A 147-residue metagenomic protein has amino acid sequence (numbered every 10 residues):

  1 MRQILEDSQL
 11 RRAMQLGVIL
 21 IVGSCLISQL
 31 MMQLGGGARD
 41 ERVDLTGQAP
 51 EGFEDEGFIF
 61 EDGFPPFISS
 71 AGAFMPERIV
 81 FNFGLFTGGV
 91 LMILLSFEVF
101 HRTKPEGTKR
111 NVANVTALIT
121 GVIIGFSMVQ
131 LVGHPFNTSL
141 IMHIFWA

Functional and structural regions predicted by a protein language model:
R2, L10, M14-A147: Early transmembrane hairpin module of multi-pass membrane proteins
